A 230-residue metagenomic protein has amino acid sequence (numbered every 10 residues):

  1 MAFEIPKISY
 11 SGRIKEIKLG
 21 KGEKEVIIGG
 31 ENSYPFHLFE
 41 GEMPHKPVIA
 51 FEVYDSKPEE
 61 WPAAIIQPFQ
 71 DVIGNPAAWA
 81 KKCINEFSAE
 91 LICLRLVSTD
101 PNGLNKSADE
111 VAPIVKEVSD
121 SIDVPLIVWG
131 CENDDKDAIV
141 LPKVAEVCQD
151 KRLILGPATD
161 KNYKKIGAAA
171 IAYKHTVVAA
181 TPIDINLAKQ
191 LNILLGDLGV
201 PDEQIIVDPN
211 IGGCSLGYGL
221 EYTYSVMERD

Functional and structural regions predicted by a protein language model:
M1-Q70: N-terminal amphipathic alpha-helix/helix-capping segment at the start of soluble metabolic enzymes
I27-I28, V48-A78, P101-K106, G130-D134 (+2 more regions): Active-site mouth loops of central-metabolism enzymes
E60-A64, S88-E117, I122, V128-D135: Glycine-rich, proline-tolerant flexible connector loops at the mouths of alpha/beta enzymes
A78, D109-D120, I139-E146, K165-A168 (+2 more regions): Alpha-helical scaffolding segments of alpha/beta enzyme cores, especially the outer helices of TIM-barrel or partial
C83, V144, V207: Conserved, mostly hydrophobic/aromatic
S88, P142-L155, L198-Q204, D230: Structural recognition of alpha->loop->beta junctions
C93-R95, L104, P125-K136, D150-Y163 (+2 more regions): Catalytic beta/alpha-barrel core
K161-D230: Catalytic alpha/beta core domains of metabolic enzymes, predominantly
